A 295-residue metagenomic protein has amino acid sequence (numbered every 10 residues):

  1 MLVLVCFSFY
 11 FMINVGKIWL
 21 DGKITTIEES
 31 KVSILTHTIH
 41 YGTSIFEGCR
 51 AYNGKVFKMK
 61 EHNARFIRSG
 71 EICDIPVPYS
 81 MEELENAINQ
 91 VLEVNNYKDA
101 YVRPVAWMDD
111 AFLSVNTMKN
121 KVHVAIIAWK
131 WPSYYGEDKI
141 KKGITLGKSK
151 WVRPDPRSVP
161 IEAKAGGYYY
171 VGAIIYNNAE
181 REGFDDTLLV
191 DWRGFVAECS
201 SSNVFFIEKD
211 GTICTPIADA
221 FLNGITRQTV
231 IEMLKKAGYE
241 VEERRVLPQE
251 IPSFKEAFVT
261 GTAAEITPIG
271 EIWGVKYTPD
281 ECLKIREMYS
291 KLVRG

Functional and structural regions predicted by a protein language model:
F7-Q90, V94, V115-G295: Helix-start/capping segments and mature chain N-termini
Y97-V105: Ordered, amphipathic secondary-structure segments that act as subunit-interaction surfaces in large macromolecular
W107-F112: Short, internal active-site loops enriched in acidic
